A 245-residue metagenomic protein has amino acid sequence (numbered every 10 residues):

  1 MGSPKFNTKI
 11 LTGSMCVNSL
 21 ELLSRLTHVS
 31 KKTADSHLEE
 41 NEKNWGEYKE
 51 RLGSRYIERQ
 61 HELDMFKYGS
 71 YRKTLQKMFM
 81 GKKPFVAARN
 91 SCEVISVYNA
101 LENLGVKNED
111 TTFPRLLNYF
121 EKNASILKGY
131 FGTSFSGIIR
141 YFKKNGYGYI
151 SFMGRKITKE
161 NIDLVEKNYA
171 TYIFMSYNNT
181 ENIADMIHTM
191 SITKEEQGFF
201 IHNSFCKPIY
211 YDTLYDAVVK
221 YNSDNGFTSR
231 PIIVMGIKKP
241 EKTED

Functional and structural regions predicted by a protein language model:
G2-K128: Active-site-adjacent structural segments surrounding the nucleophilic cysteine of cysteine proteases and isopeptidases
P114-E241: Conserved active-site-adjacent core of cysteine acyl-enzyme catalytic domains
T243-D245: Short, solvent-exposed mixed-charge patches
